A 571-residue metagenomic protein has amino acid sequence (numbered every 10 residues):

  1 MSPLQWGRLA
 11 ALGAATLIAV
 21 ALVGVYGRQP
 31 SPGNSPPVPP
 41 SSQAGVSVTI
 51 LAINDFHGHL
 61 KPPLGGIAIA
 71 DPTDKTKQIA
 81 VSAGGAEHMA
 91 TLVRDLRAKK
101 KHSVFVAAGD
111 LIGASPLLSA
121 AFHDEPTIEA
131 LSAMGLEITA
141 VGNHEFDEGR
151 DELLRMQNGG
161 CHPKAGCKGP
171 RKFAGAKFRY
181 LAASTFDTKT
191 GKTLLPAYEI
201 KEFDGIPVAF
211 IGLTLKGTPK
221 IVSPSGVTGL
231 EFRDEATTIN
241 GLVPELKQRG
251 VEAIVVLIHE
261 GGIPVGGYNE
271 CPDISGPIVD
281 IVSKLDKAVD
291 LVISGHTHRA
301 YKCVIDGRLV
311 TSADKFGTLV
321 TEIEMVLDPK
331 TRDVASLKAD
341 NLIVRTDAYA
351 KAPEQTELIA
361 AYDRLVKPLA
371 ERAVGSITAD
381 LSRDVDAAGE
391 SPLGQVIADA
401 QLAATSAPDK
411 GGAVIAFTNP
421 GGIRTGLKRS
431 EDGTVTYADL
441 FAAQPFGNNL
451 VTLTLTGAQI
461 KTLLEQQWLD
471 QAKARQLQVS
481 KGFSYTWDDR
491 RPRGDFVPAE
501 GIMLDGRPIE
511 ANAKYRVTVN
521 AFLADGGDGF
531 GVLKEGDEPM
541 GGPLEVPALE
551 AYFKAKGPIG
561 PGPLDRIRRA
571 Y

Functional and structural regions predicted by a protein language model:
M1-W6: N-terminal secretory signal peptides that target proteins for export/translocation
G7-I18: Sec-dependent N-terminal signal peptides
V25-A350, E354-E357, P392-A403, D409 (+6 more regions): Acidic, metal/ion-coordinating pockets
V222, E322-I323, K428-S430, L463-Q466 (+3 more regions): Short conserved micro-motifs at the rims of enzyme active sites and ligand-binding pockets
N341-I343, A379-R383, V414-G426, V479-R490 (+1 more regions): A glycine-rich phosphate-binding loop feature that marks nucleotide/adenosyl-phosphate handling sites
R372-E390: Glycine-rich phosphate/diphosphate-binding loops and the adjacent beta-loop-alpha structural elements that coordinate
R429-L477: C-terminal catalytic subdomain
A499-F522: Low-complexity, glycine/alanine/valine/leucine- and proline-rich hydrophobic stretches
